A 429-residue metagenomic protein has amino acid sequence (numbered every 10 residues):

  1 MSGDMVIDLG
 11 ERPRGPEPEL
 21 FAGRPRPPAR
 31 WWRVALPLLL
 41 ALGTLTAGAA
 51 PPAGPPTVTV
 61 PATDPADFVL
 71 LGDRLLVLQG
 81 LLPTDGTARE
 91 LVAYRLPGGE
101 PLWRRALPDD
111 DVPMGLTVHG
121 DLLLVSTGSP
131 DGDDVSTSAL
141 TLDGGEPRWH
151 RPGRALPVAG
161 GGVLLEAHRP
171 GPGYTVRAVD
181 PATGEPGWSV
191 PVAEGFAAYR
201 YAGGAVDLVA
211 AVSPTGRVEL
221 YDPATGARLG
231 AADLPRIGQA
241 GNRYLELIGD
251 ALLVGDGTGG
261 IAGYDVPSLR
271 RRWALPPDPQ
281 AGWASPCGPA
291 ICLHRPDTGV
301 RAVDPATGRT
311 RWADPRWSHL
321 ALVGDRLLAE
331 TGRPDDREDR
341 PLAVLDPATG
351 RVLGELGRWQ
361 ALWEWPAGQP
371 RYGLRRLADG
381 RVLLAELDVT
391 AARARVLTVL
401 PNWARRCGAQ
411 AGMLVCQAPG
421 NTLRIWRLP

Functional and structural regions predicted by a protein language model:
M1-P429: Secretory-pathway ectodomains
